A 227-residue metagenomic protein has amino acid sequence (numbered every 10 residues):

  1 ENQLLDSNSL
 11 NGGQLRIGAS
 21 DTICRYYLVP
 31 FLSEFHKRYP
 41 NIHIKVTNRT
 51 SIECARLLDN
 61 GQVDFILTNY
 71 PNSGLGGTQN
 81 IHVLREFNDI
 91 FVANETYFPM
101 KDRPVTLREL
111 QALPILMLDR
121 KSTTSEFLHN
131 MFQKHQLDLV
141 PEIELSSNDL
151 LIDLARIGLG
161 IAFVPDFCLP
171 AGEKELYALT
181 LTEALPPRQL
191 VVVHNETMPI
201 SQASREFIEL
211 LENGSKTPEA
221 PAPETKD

Functional and structural regions predicted by a protein language model:
E1-R16, R25, H36-K37, N72-H82 (+2 more regions): Short helix-loop hinge/linker segments at domain boundaries
S7, F31-E34, S51-A93, R156 (+1 more regions): Short beta-strand-centered segments that line the small-molecule binding cleft or hinge of alpha/beta clamshell
G12-S73, E144-L145: Central regulatory/effector-binding core of bacterial HTH transcription factors
Y27, A178-A220: A late-sequence structural motif
F31-R38, Q62, S125-D138: Ligand-binding cleft/hinge of the Venus flytrap
L75-F87, D149-T197: Beta-alpha-beta core module
N80-R120, P187-M198, L211-S215: Hydrophobic/proline-rich hinge and linker segments of small-molecule sensing/allosteric domains, predominantly
P99-K101, P114-H135, I200-I208, P218-E224: Secondary-structure junction motif
